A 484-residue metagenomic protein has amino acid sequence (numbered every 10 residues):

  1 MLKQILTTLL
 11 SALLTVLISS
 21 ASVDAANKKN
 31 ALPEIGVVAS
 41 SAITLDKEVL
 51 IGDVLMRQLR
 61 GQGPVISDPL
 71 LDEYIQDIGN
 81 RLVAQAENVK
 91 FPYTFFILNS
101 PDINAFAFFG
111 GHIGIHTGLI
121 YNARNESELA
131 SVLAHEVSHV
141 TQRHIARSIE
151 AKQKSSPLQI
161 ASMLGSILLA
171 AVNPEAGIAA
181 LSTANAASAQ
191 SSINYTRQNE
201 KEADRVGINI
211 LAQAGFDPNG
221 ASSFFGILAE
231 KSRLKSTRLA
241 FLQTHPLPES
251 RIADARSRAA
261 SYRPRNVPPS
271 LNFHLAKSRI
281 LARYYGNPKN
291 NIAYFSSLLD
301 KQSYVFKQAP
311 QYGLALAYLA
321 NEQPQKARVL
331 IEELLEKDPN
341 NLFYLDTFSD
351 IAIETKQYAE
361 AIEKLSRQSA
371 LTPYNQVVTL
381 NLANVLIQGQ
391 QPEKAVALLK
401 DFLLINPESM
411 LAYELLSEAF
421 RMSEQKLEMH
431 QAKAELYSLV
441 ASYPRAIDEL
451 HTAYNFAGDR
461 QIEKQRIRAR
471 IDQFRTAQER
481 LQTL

Functional and structural regions predicted by a protein language model:
L2-L9, I18-N104, K231-R233, A293 (+11 more regions): Hydrophobic or amphipathic, alpha-helical segments that drive membrane association/targeting
V23-A25, I35-A42, D53, V65 (+5 more regions): Extracytoplasmic and endomembrane cell-envelope/extracellular-matrix remodeling and assembly machinery
I113, V140, Y262, A317 (+5 more regions): TPR/TPR-like alpha-solenoid repeats
G114-S131, I193-Q198: Short pre-active-site segment immediately N-terminal to the catalytic Zn-binding motif
I115, S131-H139, R143, A203: Active-site recognition of the HExxH zinc-binding catalytic motif
S127, V137-K154, V172: Catalytic Zn2+-binding segment of zinc metalloproteases
P157-E175, A179-S191: Membrane-active amphipathic alpha-helices enriched in small hydrophobic residues
